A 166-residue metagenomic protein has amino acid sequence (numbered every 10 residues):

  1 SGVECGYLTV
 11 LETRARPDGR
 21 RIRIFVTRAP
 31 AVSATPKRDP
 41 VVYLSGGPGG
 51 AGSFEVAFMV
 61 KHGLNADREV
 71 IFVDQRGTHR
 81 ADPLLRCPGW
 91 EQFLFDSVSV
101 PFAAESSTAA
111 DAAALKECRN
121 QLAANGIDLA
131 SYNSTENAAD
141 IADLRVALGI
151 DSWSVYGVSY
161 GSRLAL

Functional and structural regions predicted by a protein language model:
S1-L166: Gly/Pro-rich cap/lid or specificity-loop segments adjacent to the active site
